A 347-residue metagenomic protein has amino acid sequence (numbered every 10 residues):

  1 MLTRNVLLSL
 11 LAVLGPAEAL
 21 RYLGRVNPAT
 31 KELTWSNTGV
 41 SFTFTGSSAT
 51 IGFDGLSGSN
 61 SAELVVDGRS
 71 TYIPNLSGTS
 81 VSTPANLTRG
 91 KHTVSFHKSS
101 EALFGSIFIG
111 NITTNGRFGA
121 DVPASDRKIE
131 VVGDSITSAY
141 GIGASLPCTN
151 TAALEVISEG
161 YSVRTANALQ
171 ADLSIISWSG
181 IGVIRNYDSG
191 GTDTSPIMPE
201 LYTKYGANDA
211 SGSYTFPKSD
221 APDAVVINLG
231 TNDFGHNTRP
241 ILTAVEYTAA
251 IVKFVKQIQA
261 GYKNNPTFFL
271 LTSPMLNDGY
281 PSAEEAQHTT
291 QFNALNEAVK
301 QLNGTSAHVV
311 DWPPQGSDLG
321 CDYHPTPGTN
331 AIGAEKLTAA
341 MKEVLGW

Functional and structural regions predicted by a protein language model:
L2-S9, V13-I157: N-terminal secretory targeting modules
A17-T38, T43-F44, N232, R239 (+3 more regions): Conserved catalytic region of serine esterases and O-acyltransferases that act on ester linkages in lipids
W35-N37, I142, P147-A249, G279-F292 (+1 more regions): Conserved SGNH/GDSL esterase-like catalytic core that processes O-acyl groups on lipids and polysaccharides
K128-V132, T137, L173-S177, D223-N228 (+2 more regions): Structural recognition of the beta-strand scaffold that forms the well-ordered cores of secreted hydrolase catalytic
T137, A166, Q170, S174 (+4 more regions): Sec-exported extracytoplasmic/periplasmic mature domains
L242-F268: Glycoside hydrolase catalytic-domain groove-lining segments
A244, T248, P327-T338: Short, amphipathic alpha-helical "lid/cap" segments that border enzyme active or binding sites
L271-V310, Y323, P327-A334: Substrate-gating cap/lid alpha-helix
